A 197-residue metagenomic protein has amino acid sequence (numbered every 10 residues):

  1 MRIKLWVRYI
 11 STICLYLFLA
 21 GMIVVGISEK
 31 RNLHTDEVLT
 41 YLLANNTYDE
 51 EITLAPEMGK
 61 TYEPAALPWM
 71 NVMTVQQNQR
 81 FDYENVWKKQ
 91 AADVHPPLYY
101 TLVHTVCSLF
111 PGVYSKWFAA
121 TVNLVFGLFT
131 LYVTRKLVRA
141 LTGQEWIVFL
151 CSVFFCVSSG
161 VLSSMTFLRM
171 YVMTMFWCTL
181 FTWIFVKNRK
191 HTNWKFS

Functional and structural regions predicted by a protein language model:
M1-K30: Start-transfer (signal-anchor) and selected internal transmembrane alpha helices of multi-pass inner/ER membrane
M1-V7, R139-L141, F185-F196: Membrane-interface junctions at the ends of membrane-embedded or membrane-associated helices
G21-L39, P56-Y62: Helix-to-loop transition at the C-terminal end of transmembrane segments
N45-H95, C107-G112: Interfacial juxtamembrane loops and adjacent helix segments that form the catalytic/substrate-binding surfaces
W87-K88, A92-T101, L109-F129: Loop-to-helix entry region of an early transmembrane alpha helix in multi-pass inner-membrane enzymes
T105, V133, V153-V157, M173-F196: Specific aromatic-rich, kink-prone transmembrane helix
W117, T134-V157, M175: Transmembrane-helix signature of polytopic, membrane-embedded enzymes that assemble or transfer cell-envelope glycans
T166-Y171: Short acidic/glycine- and proline-prone juxtamembrane loop motifs at membrane-interface regions of multi-pass membrane
